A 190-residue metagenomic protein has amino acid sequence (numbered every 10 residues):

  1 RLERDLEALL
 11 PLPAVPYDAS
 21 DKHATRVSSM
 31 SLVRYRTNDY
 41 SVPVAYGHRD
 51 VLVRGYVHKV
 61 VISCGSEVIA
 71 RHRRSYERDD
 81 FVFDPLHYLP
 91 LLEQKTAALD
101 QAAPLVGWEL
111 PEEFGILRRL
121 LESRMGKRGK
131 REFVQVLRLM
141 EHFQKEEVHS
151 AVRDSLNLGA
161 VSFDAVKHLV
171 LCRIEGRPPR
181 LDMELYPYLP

Functional and structural regions predicted by a protein language model:
R1-R54: Active-site-proximal acidic segments at structured loop/helix or strand boundaries that coordinate catalytic metals
V57, S63-P190: Protein C-terminal end segments and domain termini
